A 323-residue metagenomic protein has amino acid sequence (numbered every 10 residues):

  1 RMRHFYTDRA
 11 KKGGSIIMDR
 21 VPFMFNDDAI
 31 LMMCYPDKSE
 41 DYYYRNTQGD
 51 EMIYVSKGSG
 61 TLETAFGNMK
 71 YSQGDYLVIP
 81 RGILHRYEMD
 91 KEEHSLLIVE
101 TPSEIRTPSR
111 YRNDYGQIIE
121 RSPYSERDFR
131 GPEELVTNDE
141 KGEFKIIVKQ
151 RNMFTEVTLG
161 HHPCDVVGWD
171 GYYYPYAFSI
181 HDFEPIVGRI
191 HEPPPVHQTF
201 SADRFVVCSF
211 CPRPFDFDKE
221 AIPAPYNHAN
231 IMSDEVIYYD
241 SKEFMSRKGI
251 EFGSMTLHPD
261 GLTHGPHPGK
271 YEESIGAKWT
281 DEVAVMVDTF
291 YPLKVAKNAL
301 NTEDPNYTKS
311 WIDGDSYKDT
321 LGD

Functional and structural regions predicted by a protein language model:
R1-D323: Jelly-roll (double-stranded beta-helix
